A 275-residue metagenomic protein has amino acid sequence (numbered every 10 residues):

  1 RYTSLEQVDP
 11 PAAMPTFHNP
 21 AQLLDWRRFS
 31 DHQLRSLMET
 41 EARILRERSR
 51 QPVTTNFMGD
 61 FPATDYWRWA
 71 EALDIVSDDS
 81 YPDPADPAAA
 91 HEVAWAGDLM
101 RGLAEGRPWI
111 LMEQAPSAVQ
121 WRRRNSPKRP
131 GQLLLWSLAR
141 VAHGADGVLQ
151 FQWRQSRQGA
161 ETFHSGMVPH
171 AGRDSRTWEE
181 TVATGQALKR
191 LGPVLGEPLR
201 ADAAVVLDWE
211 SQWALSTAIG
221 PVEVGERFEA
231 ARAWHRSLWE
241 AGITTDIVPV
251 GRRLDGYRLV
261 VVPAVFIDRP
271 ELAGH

Functional and structural regions predicted by a protein language model:
Y2-A12, L23, R35, E39 (+4 more regions): Carbohydrate-binding surfaces of carbohydrate-active enzymes
P15-H18: Short, basic/glycine-rich phosphate-binding loops at helix/coil junctions that contact nucleotide phosphates
L24-S30: Surface-exposed cleft-lining segments at the edges of enzyme active sites
I44: Short alpha-helical functional segments enriched in proximate histidine and acidic residues
T55-N56: N-terminal amphipathic, basic helical "cap/leader" segment at the start of enzyme domains
D65-W69: Short glycine-biased active-site loop of nucleotidyltransferases that positions the nucleotide triphosphate and helps
